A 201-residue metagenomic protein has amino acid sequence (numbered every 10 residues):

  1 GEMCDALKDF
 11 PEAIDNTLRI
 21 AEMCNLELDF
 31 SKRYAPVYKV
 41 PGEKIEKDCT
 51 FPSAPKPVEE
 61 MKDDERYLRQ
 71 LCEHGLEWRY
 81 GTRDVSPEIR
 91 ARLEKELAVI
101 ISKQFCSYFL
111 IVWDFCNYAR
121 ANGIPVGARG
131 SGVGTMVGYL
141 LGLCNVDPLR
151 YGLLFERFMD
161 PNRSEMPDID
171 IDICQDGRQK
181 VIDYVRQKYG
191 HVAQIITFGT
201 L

Functional and structural regions predicted by a protein language model:
M3, L7, F155-Y189, Q194: A structural-propensity feature for long, helix-poor, extended segments
D5-P125, S131: Non-catalytic structural connector segments
L18, W113-C116, G138, E156 (+2 more regions): Short, well-ordered alpha-helical packing segments
R19, M23-L26, G142-V146, D160 (+2 more regions): Short, well-ordered loop/turn and helix-capping segments at boundaries between secondary-structure elements and domains
K32, R150-E156, I195-T197: Beta-strand segments within the central parallel beta-sheet cores of soluble alpha/beta enzyme folds
E73, G134, I182: Generic structural marker for isolated residues within well-ordered, non-membrane alpha-helices of soluble domains
A119, G123-N145, V192-L201: Conserved phosphate/anionic-ligand binding catalytic regions in large, soluble enzymes, centered on
G138-E165: Class I SAM-dependent methyltransferase SAM-binding "motif I" and its flanking Rossmann-like core
